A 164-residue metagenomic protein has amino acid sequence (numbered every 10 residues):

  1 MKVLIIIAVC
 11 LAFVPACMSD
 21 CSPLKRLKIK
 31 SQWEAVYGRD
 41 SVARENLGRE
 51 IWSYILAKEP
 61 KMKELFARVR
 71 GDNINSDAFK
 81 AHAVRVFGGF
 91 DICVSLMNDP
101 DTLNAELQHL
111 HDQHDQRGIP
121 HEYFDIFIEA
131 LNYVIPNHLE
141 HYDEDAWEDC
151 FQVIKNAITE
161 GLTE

Functional and structural regions predicted by a protein language model:
K2-E164: Globin-like tetrapyrrole-binding proteins
